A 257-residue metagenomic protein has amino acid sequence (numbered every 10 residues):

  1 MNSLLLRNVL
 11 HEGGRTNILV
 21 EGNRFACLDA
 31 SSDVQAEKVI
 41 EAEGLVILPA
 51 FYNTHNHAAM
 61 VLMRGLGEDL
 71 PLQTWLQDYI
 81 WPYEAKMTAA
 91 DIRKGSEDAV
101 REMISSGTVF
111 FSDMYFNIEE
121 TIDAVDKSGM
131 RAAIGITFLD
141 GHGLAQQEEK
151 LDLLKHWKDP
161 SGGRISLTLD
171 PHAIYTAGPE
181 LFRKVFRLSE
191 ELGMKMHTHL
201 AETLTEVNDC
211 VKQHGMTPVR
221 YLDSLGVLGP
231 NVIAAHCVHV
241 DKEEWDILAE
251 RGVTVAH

Functional and structural regions predicted by a protein language model:
M1-L5, L10-L48: Histidine-rich, glycine-flanked metal-binding segment
V9, N23, G44, H55 (+7 more regions): Divalent metal-coordination and catalytic microenvironments
L45-V46, A59-M60, L66-E68: N-terminal hydrophobic targeting/anchoring segments and the immediately downstream early-domain regions of hydrolases
A50-V61, K195-L204: Histidine-centered catalytic micro-motifs
R64-G129, L151-G162: Alpha-helical scaffold segments that flank or form the walls of functional sites
T108, M130, G193, G252-V253: A structural motif
T121-V238: Metal-coordinating catalytic core of metallo-dependent amide/deamination hydrolases
V185-L192, I247-H257: Short, electropositive alpha-helical surface patch
